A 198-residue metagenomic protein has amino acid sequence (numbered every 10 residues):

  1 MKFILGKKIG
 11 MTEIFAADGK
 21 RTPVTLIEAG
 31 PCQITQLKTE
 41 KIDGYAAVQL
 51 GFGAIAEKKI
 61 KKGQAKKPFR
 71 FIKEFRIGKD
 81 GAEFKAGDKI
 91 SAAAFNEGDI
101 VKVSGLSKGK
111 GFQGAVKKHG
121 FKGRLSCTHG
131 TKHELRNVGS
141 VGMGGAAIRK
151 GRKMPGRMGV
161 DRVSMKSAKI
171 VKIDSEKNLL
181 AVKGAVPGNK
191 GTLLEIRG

Functional and structural regions predicted by a protein language model:
M1-G198: Extended basic (Lys/Arg/His-rich) segments that typically form rRNA-contacting surfaces in ribosomal proteins
